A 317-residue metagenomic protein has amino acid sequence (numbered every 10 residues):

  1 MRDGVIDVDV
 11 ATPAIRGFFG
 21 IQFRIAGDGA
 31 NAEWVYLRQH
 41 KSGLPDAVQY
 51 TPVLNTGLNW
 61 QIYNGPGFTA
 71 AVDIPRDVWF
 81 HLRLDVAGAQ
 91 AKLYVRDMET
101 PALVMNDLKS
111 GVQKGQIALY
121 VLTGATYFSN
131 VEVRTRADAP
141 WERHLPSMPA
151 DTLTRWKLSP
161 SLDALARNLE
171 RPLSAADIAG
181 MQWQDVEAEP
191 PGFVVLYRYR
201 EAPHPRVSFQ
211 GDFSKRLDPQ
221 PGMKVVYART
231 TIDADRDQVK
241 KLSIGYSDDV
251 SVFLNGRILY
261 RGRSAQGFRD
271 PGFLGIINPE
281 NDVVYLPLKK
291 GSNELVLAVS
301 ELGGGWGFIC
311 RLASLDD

Functional and structural regions predicted by a protein language model:
M1-G57: Secretory/extracellular carbohydrate-interaction modules and structurally similar beta-sandwich "look-alikes"
V8, S129-V133, V252, L295 (+1 more regions): Extracellular beta-strand elements of beta-rich domains used for carbohydrate recognition/degradation or cell-matrix
D28-A30, S42-G57, N64, P140-R236 (+1 more regions): Extended carbohydrate-recognition surfaces in non-catalytic/accessory domains of CAZymes and lectin-like proteins
L58-H81: Short, aromatic/His-centered strand-loop micro-motif at the edge of beta-sheets
I74-V104, D249-L259: Carbohydrate-binding surfaces in secreted/extracellular proteins
L103-S129, F268-E280: Flexible glycan-contacting loops in extracellular carbohydrate-active proteins
D138-H144, N281-D317: An acidic-aromatic loop/edge-strand motif
V239-F253, L295: Aromatic-lined ligand-binding clefts that engage carbohydrates, nucleic acids, or primary amines
